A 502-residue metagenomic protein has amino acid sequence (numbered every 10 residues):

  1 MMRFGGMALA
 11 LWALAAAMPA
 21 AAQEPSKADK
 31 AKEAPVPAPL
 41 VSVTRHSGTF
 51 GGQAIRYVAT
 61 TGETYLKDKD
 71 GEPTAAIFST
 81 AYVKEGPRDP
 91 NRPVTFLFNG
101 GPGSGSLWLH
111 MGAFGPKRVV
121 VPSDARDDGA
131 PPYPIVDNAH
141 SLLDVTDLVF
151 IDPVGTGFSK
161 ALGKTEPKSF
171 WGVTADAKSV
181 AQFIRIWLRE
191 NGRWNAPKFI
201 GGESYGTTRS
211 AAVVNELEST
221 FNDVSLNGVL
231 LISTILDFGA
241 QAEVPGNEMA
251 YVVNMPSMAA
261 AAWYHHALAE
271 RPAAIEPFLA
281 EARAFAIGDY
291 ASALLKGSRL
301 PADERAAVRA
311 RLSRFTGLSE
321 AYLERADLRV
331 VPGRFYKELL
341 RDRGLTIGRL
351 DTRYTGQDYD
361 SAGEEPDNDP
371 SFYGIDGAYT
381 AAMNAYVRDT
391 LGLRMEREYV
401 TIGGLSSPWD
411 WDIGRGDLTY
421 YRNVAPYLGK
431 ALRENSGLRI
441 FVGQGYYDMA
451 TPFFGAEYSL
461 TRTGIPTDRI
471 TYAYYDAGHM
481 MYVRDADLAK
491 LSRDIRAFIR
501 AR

Functional and structural regions predicted by a protein language model:
E24-K30, G71-S169, T461: N-terminal cap/lid subdomain of alpha/beta-hydrolase-fold enzymes
K117-V120, V214, E218-R314: A catalytic-pocket lid/entrance helix-loop region that shapes and gates access to the active site across common
L143, P153, F170-R189: Alpha/beta-hydrolase active-site loop
R193-Y205: Alpha/beta-hydrolase fold nucleophile elbow
G202-N215: Glycine-rich nucleophile elbow surrounding the catalytic serine of serine-hydrolase chemistry
G297-A450, R462: Alpha/beta-hydrolase fold catalytic core
G464-M480: Catalytic histidine neighborhood in serine/cysteine hydrolases with alpha/beta-hydrolase-type architecture
G478-L488: Catalytic histidine-centered segment of alpha/beta-hydrolase-like enzymes
